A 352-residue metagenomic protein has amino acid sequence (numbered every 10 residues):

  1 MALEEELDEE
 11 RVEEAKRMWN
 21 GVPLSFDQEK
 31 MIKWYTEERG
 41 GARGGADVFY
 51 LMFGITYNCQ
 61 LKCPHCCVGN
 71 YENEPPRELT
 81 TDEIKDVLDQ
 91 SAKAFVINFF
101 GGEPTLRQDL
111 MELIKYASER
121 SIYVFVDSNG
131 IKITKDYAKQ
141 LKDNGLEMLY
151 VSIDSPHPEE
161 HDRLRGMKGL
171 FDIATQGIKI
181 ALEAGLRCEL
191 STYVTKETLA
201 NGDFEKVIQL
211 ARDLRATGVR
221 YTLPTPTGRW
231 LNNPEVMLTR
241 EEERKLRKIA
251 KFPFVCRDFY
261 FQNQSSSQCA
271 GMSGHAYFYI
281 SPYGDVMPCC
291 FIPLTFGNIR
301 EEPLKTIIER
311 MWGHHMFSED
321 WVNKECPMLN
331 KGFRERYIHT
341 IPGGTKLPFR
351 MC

Functional and structural regions predicted by a protein language model:
A2-G145: Conserved alpha-helical substructure of the radical SAM core
A2-W19, L24, K30, W34-Y35 (+2 more regions): Flexible mid-to-C-terminal extensions adjoining Fe-S/redox cofactors in radical SAM and related proteins
G44, V48-G54, P253-D258, G274 (+1 more regions): Short, intrinsically disordered, charge-biased short linear motifs at domain edges
C59, C63, G284, L304: Conserved, mostly hydrophobic/aromatic
C59, C63-C66, C269-G271, C289-C290 (+1 more regions): Short cysteine clusters
E72-E74, H157-L164, T227-N233: A short acidic, helix-capping loop that chelates divalent metal ions and anchors anionic groups
T81-F100, R107-T222: Radical SAM/AdoMet-radical enzyme domain recognition
R187, D203, G218-P288, K331-R336: A C-terminal junction/extension of Radical SAM enzymes
